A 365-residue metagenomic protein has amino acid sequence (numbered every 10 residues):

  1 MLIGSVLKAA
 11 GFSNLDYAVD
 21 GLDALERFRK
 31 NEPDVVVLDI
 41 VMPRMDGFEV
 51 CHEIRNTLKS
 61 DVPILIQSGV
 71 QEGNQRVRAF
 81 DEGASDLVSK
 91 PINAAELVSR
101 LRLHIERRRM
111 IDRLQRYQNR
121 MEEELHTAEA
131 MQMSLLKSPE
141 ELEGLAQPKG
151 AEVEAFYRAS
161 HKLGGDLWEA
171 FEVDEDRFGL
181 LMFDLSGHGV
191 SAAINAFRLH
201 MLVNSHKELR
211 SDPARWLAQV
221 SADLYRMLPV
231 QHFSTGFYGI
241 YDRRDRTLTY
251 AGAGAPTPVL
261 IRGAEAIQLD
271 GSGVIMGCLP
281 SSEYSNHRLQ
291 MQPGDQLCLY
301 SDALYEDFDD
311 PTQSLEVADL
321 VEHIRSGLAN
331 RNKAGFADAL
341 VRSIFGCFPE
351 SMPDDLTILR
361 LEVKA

Functional and structural regions predicted by a protein language model:
M1-D16: Two-component/phosphorelay signaling modules centered on CheY-like receiver
N31-V37: Active-site beta3 strand of CheY-like receiver
M42, A79: Receiver (REC) domain active-site loop signature in two-component systems and cognate sites in sensor histidine kinases
Q115-Q296, S351-A365: … and, occasionally, acidic/histidine-rich disordered N-termini of signaling adaptors
S191-L209, M291, D295-F348: Active-site-proximal, acidic helix/loop segment immediately C-terminal to a metal-coordinating Asp/Glu
